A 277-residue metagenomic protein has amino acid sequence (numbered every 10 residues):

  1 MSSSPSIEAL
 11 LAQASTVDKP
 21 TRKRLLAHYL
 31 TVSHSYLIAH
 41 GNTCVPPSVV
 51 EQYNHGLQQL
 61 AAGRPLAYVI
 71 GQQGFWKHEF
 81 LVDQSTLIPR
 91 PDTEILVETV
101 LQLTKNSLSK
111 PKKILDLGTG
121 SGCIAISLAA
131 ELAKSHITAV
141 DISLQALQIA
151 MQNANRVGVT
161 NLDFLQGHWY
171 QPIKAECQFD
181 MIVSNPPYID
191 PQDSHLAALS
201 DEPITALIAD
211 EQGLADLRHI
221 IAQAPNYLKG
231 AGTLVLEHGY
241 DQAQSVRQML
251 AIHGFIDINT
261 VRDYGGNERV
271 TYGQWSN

Functional and structural regions predicted by a protein language model:
M1-I38, N42-V45: Non-catalytic accessory regions of SAM-dependent methyltransferases
L25, G63, T93, I124 (+5 more regions): Residue-level signal for inorganic ion chemistry
H28-L103: Conserved AdoMet
A67, I189, D241: Active-site beta-alpha loop architecture of Rossmann-like, nucleotide-cofactor-dependent enzymes
E79, H136, N161-D163, I256-N259: Conserved beta-strand segments of alpha/beta enzyme cores
I95-H195, H219: Conserved SAM/SAH cofactor-binding pocket of Class I
P187-D216: Mobile active-site "lid"/loop adjacent to the S-adenosyl-L-methionine
Q212-Q274: Conserved Class I SAM-dependent methyltransferase catalytic core
